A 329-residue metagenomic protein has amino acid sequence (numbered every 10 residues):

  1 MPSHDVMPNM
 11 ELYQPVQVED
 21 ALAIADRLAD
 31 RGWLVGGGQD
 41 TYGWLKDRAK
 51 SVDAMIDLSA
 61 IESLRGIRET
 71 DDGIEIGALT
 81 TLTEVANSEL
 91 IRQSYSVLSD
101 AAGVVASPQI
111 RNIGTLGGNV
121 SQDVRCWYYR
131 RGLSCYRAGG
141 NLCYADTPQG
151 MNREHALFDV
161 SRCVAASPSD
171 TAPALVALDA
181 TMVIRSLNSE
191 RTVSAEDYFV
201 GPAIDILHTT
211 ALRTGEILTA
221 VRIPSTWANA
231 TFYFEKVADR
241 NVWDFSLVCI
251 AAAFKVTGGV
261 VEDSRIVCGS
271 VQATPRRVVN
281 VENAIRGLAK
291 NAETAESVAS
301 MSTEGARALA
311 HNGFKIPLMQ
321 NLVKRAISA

Functional and structural regions predicted by a protein language model:
M1-A329: C-terminal structural segment of proteins
